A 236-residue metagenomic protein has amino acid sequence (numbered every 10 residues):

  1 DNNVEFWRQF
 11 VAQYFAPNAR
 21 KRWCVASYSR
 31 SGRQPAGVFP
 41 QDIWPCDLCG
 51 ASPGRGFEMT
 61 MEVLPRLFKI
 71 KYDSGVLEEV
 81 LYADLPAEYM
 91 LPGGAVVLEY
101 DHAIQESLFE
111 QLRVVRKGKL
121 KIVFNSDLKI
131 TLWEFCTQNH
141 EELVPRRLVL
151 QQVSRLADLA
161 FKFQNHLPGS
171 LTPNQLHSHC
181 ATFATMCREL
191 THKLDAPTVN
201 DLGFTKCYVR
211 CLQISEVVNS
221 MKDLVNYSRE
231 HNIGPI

Functional and structural regions predicted by a protein language model:
D1-I236: Terminal "cap-and-tail" regions of soluble proteins that handle hydrophobic small molecules
